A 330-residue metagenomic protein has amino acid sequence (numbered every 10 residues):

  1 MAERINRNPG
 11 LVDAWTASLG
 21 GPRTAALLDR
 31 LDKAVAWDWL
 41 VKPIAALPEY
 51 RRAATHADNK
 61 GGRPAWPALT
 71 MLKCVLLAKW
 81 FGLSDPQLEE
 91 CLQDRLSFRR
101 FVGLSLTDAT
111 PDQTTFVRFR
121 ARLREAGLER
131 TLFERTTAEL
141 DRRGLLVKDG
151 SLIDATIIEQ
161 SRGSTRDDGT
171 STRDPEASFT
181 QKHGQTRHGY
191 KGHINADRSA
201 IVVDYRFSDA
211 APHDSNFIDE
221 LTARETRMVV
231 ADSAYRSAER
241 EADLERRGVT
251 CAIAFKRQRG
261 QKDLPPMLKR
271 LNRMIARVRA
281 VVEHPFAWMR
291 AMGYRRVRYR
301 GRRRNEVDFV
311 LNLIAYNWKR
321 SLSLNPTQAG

Functional and structural regions predicted by a protein language model:
M1-A45, L324-G330: Charged, often Cys/His-bearing segments associated with DNA-binding zinc-finger transcription factors
L28-F81: Basic, short loop/linker segments at the boundary and entry of helix-turn-helix/winged-helix-like folds
A36, G62-T70, D108-P111, M274 (+1 more regions): Secondary-structure capping and boundary motifs in well-ordered enzyme cores
L76-A78, L221, N317-K319: Metal-dependent nuclease catalytic cores in nucleic-acid-processing enzymes, especially RNase H-like/related
P86, E90-Q93, V102-T107, P111-R247 (+2 more regions): Polybasic low-complexity intrinsically disordered regions
F133-R142, V282, W288-M289, V310-N317: Charged alpha-helix within mobile-element recombinases
M228, S233-V307: Helix-centered, glycine/charged polyanion-binding patches within enzymatic domains that contact phosphate-containing
V310-N312, Y316-G330: C-terminal domain-tail junction helix/linker
